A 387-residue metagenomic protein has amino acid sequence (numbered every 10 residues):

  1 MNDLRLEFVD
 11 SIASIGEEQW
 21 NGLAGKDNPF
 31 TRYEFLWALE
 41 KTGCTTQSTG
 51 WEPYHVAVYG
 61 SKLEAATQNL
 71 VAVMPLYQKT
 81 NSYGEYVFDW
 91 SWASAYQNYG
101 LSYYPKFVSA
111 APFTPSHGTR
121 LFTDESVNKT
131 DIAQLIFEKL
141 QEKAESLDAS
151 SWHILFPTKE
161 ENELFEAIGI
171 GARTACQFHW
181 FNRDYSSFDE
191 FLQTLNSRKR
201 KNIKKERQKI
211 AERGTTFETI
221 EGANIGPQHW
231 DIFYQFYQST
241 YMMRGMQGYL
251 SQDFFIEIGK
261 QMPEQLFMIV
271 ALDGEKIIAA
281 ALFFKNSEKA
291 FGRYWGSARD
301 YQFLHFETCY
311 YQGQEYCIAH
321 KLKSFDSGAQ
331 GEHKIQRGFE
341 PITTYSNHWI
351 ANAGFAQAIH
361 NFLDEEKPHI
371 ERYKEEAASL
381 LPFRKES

Functional and structural regions predicted by a protein language model:
M1-S387: N-acyltransferase acceptor-side catalytic subdomain
